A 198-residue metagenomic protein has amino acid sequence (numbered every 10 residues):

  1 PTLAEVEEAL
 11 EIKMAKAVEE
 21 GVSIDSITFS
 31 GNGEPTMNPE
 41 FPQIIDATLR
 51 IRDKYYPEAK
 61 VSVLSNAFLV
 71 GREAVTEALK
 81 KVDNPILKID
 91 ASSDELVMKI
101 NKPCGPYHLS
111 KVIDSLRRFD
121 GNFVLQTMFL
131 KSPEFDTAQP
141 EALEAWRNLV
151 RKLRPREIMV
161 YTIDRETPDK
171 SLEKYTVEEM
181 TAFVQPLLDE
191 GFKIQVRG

Functional and structural regions predicted by a protein language model:
P1-S26, P39-Q43: Conserved alpha-helical substructure of the radical SAM core
L10-K13, T48, F183, L187: Hydrophobic alpha-helical packing residues
K13-A17, I51, Y55, E190: Solvent-exposed amphipathic alpha-helical surface segments
S23-S26, K60, E157, K193: Residues at or immediately flanking beta-strands
F29-E34, N66: Glycine-rich beta-strand-to-loop/alpha-helix junction loops that act as flexible
M37-E173: Conserved AdoMet/S-adenosylmethionine-binding subsite of the radical SAM
T176-G198: Binuclear metal-ion centers of metallo-dependent hydrolases, dominated by the metallo-beta-lactamase
